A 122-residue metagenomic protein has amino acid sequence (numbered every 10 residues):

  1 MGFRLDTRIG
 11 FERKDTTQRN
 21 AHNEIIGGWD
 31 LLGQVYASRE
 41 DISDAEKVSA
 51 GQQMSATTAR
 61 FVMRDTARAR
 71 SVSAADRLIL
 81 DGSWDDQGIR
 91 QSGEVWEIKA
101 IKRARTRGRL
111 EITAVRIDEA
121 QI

Functional and structural regions predicted by a protein language model:
M1-G27: Active-site-proximal polar cores
I25-I122: Short, conserved turn/kink motifs that form compact alpha/beta structural patches or helix kinks used as
